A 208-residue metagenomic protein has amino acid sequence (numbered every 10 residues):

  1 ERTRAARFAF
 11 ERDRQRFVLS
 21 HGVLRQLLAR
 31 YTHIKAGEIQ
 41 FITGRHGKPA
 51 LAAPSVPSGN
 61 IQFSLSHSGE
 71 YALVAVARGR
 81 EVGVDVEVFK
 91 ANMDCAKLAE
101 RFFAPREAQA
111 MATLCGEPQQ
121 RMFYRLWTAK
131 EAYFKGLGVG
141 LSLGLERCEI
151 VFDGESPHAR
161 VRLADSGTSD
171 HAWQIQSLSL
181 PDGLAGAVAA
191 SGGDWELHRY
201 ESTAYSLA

Functional and structural regions predicted by a protein language model:
E1-A208: Core catalytic alpha/beta fold that binds nucleotide/phospho-ligands
